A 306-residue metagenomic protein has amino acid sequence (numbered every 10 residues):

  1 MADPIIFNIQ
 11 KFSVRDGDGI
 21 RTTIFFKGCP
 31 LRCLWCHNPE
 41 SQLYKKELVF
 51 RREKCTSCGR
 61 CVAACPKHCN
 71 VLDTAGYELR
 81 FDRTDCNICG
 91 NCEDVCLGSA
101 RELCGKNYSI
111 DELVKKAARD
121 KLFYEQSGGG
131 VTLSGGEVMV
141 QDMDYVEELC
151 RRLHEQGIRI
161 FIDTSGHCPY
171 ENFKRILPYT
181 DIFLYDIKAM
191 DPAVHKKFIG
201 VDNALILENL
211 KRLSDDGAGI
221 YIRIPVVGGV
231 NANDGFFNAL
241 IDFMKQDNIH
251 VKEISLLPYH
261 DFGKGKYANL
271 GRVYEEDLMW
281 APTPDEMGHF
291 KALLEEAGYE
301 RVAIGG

Functional and structural regions predicted by a protein language model:
M1-D18, V226-G306: Auxiliary Fe-S-binding modules of radical SAM enzymes
I6-R60, E78-I88: N-terminal pre-triad scaffold of radical SAM enzymes
L34-S41, R60-R80, N91-K106: Iron-sulfur cluster-binding cysteine motifs and their immediate structural context in ferredoxin-like electron-transfer
F50, K196-D202, G271-M279: Short glycine-enriched, charge-decorated loop/helix-capping segments at active-site entrances that position
G76, D85, K106-E112: FAD-binding FR-type
D111-N269: Conserved AdoMet/S-adenosylmethionine-binding subsite of the radical SAM
